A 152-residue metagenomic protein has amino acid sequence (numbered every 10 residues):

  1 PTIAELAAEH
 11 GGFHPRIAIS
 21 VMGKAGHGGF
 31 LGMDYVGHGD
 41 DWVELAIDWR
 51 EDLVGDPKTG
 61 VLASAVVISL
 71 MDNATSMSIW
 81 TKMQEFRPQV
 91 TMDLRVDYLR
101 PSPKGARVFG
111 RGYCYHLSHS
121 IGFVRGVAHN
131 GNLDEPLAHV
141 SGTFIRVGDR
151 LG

Functional and structural regions predicted by a protein language model:
P1-G12, S102-K104, F109, Y113-G152: HotDog/MaoC-like acyl-thioester-processing domains
P1-G32, V36: N-terminal leader/capping segments at the start of a protein or of a new domain
G29-L31, D41-V43, S64, P88-L94 (+3 more regions): A generic structural signal for short beta-strands and their flanking turns/coil linkers
G32-L62: Catalytic strand-loop segment that frames the active site of acyl-thioester-processing enzymes
I47-W49, Y98, R146: Hydrophobic residues in beta-strands and at strand termini
K58-S76: Compact, glycine-rich, soluble single-domain proteins
S76-F109, C114: Hydrophobic beta-strand-centered segment that forms part of the acyl-chain substrate-binding groove
